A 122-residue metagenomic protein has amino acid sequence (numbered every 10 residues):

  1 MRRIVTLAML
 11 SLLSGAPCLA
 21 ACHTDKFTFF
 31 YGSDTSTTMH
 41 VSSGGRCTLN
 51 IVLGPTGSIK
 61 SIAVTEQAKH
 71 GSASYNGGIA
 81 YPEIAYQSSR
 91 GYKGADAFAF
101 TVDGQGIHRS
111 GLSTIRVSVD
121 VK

Functional and structural regions predicted by a protein language model:
M1-I4: Positively charged n-region of N-terminal signal peptides that target proteins for export
L7-G15: Bacterial N-terminal signal peptides
A20-I59, I107-K122: Extracellular interdomain linkers/hinges and stalk-like, low-complexity segments in secreted or single-pass
S43-E83: Surface-exposed or secretory-pathway low-complexity segments enriched in glycine-proline and Ser/Thr/acidic residues
V64, Y75, S88, V119-V121: Hydrophobic residues in beta-strands and at strand termini
E83-K93: Extracellular/luminal low-complexity segments enriched in Ser/Thr/Pro
Q87, T101-D103, S118: Residue-level recognition of well-ordered beta-strand positions that form the cores of beta-sheet-rich folds across
K93-G106: A short beta-strand micro-motif common to beta-rich folds, especially ectodomain repeats
